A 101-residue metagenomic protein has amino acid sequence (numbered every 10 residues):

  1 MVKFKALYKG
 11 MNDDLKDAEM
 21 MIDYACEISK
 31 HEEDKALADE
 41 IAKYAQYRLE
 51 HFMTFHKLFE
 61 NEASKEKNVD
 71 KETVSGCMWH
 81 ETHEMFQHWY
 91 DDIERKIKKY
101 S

Functional and structural regions predicted by a protein language model:
M1-S101: Non-heme di-metal
